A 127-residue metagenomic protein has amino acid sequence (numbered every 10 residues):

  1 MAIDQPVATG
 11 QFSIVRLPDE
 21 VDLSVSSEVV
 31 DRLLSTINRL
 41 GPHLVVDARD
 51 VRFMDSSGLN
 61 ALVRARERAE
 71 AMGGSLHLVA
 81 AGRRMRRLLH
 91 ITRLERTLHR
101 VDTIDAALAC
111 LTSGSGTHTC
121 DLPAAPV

Functional and structural regions predicted by a protein language model:
M1-V51, E67-V127: STAS-like cytosolic regulatory interaction modules
L62-A65: Histidine-anchored nucleotide/phosphate-binding helix
